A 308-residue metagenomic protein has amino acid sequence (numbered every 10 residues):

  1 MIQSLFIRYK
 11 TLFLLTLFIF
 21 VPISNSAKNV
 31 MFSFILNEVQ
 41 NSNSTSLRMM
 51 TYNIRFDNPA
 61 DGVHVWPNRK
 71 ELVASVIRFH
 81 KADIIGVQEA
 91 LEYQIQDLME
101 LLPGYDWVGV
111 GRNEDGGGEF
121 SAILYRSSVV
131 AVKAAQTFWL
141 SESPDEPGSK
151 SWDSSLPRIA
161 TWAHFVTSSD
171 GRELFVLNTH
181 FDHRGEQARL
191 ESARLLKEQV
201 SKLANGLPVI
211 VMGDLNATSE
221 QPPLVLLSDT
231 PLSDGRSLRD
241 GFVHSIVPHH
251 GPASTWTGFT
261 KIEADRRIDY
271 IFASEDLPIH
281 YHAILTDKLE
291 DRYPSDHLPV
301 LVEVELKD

Functional and structural regions predicted by a protein language model:
I2-F13, F20-L101, R112-E119, R194 (+1 more regions): N-terminal, active-site-proximal structural segment of metallo-dependent hydrolase catalytic domains
N29-E38, V129, Q187, E191 (+2 more regions): Metal-dependent phosphoester-hydrolase catalytic domains
N41-T45, R78-F79, E100-L101, E114-G117 (+6 more regions): Extracellular/periplasmic catalytic domains that process cell-envelope and extracellular macromolecules
R48-I54, V73-L98, L124, A163 (+5 more regions): Active-site beta-strand/loop signature of hydrolases that rely on acidic residues for catalysis
I54-D57, A90-Q94, R112-G116, V129-V130 (+5 more regions): Solvent-exposed loop/turn segments at secondary-structure junctions within structured extracellular/periplasmic domains
V63-N68, E89-E92, H183-E191, T218 (+1 more regions): Soluble non-cytosolic domains of exported or imported proteins
N68-L72, G109-V110, E146-S149, P252-G258 (+1 more regions): N-terminal post-signal-peptidase region of extra-cytosolic proteins
I84-E173: Structured beta-strand-rich core segments of catalytic domains in phosphoester-bond hydrolases
